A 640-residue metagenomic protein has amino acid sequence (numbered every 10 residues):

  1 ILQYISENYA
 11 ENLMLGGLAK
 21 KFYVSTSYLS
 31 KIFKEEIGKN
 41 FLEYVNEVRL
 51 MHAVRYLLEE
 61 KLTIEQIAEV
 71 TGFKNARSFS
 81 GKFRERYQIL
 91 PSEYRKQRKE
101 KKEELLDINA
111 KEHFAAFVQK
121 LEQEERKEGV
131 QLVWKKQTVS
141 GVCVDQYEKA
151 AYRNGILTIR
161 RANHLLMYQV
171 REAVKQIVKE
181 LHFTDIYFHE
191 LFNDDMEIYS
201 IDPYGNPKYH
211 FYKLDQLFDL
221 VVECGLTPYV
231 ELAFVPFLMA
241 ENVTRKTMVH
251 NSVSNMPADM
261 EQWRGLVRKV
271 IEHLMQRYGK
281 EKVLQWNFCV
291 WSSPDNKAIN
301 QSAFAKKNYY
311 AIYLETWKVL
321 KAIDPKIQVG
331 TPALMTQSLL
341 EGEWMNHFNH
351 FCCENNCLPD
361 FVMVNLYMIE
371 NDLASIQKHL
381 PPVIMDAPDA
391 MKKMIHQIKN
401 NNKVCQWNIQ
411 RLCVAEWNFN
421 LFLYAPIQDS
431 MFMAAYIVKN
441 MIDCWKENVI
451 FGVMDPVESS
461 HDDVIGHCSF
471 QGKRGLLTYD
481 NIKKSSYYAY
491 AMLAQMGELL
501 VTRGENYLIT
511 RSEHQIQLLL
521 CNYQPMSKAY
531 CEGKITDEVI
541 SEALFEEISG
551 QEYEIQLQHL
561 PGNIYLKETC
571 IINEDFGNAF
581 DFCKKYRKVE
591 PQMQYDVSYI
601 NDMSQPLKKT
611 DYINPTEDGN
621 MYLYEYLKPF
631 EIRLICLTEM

Functional and structural regions predicted by a protein language model:
Q3-E7, N12, G16, E35-K74 (+1 more regions): Terminal helix-turn-helix DNA-binding modules in bacterial transcription factors
K21, S25-T26, K74-A76: Short coil turns linking two alpha-helices in DNA-binding domains
Y28-L29, F33, F79, F83: Short hydrophobic/aromatic patch on the recognition helix
A76, I159-E172, D194, G205-F211 (+9 more regions): Acidic-and-aromatic substrate-binding clefts and catalytic sites of carbohydrate-active enzymes
S78-G81, E93-V230, L238, R245-N287 (+6 more regions): Non-catalytic accessory regions flanking glycosidase/transglycosidase catalytic cores in CAZymes
A233-A240, V267-A305, G330-M335, D360-L373 (+2 more regions): Active-site groove signature of glycoside hydrolases
A305-D443, E447-V449: Noncatalytic carbohydrate-binding groove/subsite architecture in carbohydrate-active enzymes
W417-L421, G466-K473: Short acidic (Asp/Glu) and glycine-rich catalytic loops that position anionic groups and cofactors
